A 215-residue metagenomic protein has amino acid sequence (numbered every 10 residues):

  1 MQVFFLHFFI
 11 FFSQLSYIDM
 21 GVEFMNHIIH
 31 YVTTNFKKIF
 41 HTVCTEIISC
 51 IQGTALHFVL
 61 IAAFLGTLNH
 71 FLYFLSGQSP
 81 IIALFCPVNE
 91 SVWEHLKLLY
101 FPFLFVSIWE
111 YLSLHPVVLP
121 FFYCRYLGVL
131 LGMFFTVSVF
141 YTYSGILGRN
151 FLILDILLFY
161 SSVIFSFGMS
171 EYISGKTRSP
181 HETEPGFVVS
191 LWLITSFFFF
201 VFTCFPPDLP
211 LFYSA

Functional and structural regions predicted by a protein language model:
M1-Q2, L6-H7, Q14: N-terminal amphipathic/hydrophobic targeting modules at extreme N-termini, encompassing cleavable Sec/SRP-type signal
M25-C50: Short, Lys/Arg-rich, polar N-terminal cytosolic tail immediately upstream of the first transmembrane signal-anchor
A63-Q78, F200-C204: Alpha-helical transmembrane segments of multi-pass membrane proteins
L84-K97: Short aromatic-rich membrane-water interface segments that cap or initiate transmembrane helices in multi-pass membrane
L98-E110, S161-E171: Hydrophobic cores of alpha-helical transmembrane segments in multi-pass inner/ER membrane proteins, independent
V129-T136, I156-Y172, I194-T195: Hydrophobic alpha-helical membrane segments
T142-I153: Membrane-interface helix caps and helix-loop-helix hairpins in membrane proteins
F202-A215: Juxtamembrane boundary at the C-terminal end of a transmembrane helix
